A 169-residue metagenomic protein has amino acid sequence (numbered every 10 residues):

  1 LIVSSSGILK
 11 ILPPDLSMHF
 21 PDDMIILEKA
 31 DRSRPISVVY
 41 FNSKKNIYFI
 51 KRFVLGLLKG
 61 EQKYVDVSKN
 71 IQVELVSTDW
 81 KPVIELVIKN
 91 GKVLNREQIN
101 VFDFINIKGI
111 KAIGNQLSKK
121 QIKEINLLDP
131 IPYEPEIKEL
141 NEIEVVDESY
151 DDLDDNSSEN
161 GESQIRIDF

Functional and structural regions predicted by a protein language model:
L1-F169: C-terminal interaction appendages of subunits in large macromolecular complexes
